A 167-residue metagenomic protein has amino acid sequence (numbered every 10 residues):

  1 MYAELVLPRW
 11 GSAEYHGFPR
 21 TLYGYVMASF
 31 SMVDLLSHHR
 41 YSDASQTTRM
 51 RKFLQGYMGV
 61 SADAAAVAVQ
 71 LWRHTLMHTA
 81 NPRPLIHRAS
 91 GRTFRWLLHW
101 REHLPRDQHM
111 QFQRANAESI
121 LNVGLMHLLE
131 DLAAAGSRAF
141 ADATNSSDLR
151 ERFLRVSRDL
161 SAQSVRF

Functional and structural regions predicted by a protein language model:
M1-G11, Y15-G56: Short, contiguous, well-structured surface segments enriched in hydrophobic/aromatic residues
H16, V60-F167: Acidic, Ser/Thr/Gly/Pro-rich intrinsically disordered interaction regions
